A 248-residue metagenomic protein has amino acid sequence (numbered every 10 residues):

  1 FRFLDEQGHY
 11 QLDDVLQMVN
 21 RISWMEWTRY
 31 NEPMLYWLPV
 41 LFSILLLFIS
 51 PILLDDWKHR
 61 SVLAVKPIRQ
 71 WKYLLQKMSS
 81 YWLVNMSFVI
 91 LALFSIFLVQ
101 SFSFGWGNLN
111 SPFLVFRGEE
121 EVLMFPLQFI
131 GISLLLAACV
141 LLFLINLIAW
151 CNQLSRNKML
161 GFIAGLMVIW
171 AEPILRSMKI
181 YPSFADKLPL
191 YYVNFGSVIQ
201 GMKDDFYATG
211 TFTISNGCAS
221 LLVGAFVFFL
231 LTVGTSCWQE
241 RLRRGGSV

Functional and structural regions predicted by a protein language model:
L4-L54, L75-Q153, Q200-D205, T211-I214 (+1 more regions): Secretory targeting signals
L12-T28, W106-Q128, M159-I163, V168-V248: Terminal transmembrane helical anchor/hairpin motif
D56, P67, L154-S155: Helix-loop interface residues and adjacent transmembrane-helix termini in multi-pass membrane transporters, primarily
A64-Q70: Short helix-to-coil transition segments within interhelical loops that connect adjacent transmembrane helices
Q70, N157-K158: Membrane-helix interface/capping residues of multi-pass secondary transporters
L74-M78, I163-L166: Conserved glycine-rich helix-kink/hinge and helix-boundary motifs of the Major Facilitator Superfamily
